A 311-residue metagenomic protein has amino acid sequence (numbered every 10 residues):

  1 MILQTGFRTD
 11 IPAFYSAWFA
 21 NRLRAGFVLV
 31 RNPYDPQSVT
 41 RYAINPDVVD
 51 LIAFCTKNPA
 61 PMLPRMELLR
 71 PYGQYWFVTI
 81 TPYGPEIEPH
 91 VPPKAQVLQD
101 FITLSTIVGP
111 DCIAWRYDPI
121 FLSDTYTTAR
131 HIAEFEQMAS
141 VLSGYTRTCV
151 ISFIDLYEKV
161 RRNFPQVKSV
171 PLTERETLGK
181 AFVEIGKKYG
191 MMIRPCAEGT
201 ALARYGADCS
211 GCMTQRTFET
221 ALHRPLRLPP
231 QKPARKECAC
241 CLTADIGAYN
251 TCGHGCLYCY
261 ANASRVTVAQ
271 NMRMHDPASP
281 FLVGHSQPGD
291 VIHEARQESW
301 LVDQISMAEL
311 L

Functional and structural regions predicted by a protein language model:
M1-F77, T81-I87, K94, F101-S105 (+2 more regions): Conserved Radical SAM active-site core
R8-D10, K57, T79-Y83, D118-I120 (+2 more regions): Active-site beta-loop-alpha junctions enriched in small/polar residues
K57-P59, R162-Q166, M192: Auxiliary alpha/beta "docking" domains used to position bulky ligands
Y83-V91, P119-A129, N163-P171: Surface-exposed cleft-lining segments at the edges of enzyme active sites
Q96-R162, K180-A197: Conserved C-terminal portion of the radical SAM core fold that forms the substrate/S-adenosylmethionine-binding
T173-A239: A C-terminal junction/extension of Radical SAM enzymes
K236, T243-S264: Local cysteine-cluster metal-coordination motifs and their immediate loop/turn environment, predominantly Fe-S cluster
